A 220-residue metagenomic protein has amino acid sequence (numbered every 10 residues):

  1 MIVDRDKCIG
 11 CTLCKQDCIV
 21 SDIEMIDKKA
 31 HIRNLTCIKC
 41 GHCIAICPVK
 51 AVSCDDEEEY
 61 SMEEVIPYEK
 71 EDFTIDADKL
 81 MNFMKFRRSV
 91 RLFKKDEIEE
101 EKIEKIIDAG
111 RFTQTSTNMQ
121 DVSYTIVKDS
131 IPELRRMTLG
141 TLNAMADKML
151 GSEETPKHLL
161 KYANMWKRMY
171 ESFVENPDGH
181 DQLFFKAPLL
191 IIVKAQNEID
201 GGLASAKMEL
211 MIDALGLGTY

Functional and structural regions predicted by a protein language model:
M1-Y220: Acidic, surface-exposed loops and disordered segments
